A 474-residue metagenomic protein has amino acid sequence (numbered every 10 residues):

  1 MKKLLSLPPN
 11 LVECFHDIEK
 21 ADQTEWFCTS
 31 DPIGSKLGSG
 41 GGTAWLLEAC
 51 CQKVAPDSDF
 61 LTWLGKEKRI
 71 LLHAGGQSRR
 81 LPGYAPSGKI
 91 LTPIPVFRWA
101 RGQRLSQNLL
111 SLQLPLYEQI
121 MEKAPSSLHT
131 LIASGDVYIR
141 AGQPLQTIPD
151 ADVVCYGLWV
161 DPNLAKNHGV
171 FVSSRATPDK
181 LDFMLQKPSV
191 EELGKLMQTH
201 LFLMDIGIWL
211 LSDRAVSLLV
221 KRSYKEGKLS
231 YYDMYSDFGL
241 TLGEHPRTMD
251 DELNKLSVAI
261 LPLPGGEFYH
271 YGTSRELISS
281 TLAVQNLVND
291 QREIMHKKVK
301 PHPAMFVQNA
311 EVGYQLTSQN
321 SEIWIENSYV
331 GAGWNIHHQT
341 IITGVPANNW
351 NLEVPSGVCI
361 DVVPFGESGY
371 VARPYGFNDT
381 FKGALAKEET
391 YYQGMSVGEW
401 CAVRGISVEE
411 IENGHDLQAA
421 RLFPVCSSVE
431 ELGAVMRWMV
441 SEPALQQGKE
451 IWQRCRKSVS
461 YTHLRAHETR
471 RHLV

Functional and structural regions predicted by a protein language model:
M1-H16, E67-G83: N-terminal nucleotide-binding beta1-loop-alpha1 segment
M1-L5, I18-W26, F60: N-terminal, positively charged, Ser/Thr/Ala/Gly-biased leader segments that form transit/presequence-like amphipathic
K2-L7, G34-D59, V153-V154, W159-N163 (+2 more regions): Left-handed beta-helix
L4-L5, K68-A74, H129-D136, I260-L261: Extended hydrophobic secondary-structure segments that form protein cores and membrane-embedded regions
N10-C14, Q77-L81, Y138-A141, P162-L164 (+2 more regions): Flexible loop/turn segments at secondary-structure boundaries
T29-L37, F97-W99: A short glycine/serine-rich beta->alpha loop
L64-K66, A85-G88, T92-S223: Conserved core of the sugar-phosphate nucleotidyltransferase
H463, E468-V474: Single conserved hydrophobic/aromatic residue that forms the stacking wall/gate of nucleotide- or nucleobase-binding
